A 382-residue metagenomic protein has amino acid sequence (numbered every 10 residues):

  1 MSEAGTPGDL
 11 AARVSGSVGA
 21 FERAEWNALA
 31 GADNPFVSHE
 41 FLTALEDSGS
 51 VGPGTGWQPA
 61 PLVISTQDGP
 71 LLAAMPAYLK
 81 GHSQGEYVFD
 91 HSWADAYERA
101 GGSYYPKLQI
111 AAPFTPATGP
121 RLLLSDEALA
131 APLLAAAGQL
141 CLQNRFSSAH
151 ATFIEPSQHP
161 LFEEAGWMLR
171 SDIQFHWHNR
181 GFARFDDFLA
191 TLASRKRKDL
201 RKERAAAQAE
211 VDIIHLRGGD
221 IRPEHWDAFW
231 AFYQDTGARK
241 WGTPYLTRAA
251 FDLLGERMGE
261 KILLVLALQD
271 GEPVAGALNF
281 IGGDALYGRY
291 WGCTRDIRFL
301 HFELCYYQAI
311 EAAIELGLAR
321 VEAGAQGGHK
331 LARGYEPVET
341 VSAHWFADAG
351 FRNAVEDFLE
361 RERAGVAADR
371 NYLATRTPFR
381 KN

Functional and structural regions predicted by a protein language model:
M1-N382: N-acyltransferase acceptor-side catalytic subdomain
